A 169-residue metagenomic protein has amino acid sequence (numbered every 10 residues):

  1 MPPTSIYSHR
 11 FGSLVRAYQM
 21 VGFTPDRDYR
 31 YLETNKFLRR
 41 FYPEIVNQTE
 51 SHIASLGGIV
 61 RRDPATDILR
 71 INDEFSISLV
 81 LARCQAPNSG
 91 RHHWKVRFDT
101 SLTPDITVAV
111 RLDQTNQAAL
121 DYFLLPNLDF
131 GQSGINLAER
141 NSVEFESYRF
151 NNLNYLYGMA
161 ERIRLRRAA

Functional and structural regions predicted by a protein language model:
M1-A169: Functional cation/ligand-contacting sites centered on basic and imidazole/sulfhydryl donors
